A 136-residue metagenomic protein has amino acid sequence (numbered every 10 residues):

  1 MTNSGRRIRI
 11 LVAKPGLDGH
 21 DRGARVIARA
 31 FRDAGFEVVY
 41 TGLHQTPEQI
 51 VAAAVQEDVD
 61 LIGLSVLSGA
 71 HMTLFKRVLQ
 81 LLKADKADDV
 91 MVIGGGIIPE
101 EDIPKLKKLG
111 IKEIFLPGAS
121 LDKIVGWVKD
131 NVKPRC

Functional and structural regions predicted by a protein language model:
M1-S4, P134-C136: Basic/polar N-terminal segments that are highly enriched at the extreme N-terminus, encompassing both cleavable
N3-R7, A87: Short, flexible coil/linker segments at domain boundaries that flank nucleotide/cofactor-interacting
A13-L17: N-terminal pre-triad scaffold of radical SAM enzymes
A24-K129, P134: Cofactor-cradling patches in redox/metallo enzymes
